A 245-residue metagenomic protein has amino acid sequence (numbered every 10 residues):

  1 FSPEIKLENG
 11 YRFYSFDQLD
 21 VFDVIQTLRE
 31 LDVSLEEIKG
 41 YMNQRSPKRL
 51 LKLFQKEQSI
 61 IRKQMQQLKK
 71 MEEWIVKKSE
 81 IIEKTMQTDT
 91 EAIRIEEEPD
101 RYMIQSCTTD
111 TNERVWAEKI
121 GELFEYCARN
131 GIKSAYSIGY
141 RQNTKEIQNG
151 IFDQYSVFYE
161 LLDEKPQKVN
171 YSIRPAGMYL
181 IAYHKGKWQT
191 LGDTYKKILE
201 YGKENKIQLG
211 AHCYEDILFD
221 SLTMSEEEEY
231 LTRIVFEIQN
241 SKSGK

Functional and structural regions predicted by a protein language model:
F1-L31, Q208: Basic helix-turn-helix/winged-helix DNA-binding cores and closely related short helical interaction motifs
S2-E4, E36, A135, G210-A211: A local structural micro-motif
V24, L28-L53: CheY-like receiver
N43-K245: A solvent-exposed interaction/effector surface
